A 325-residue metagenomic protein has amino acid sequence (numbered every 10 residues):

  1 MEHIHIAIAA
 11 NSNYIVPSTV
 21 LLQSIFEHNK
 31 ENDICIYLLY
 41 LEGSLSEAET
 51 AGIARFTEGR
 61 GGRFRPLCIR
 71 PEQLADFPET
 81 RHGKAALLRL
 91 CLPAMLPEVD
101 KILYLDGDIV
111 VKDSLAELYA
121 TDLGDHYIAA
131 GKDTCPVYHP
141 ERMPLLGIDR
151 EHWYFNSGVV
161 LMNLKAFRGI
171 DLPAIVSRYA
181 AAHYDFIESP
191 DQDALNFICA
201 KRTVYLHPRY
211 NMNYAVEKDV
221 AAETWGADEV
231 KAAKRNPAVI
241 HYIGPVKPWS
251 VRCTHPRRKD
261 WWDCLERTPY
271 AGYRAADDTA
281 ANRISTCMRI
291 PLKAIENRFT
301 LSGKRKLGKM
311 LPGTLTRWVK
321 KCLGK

Functional and structural regions predicted by a protein language model:
M1-E27: N-proximal low-complexity "stem/linker" segments adjacent to membrane-targeting elements
M1-I4, A10, G169-K325: A glycosyltransferase accessory/donor-loop signature
I4, N29-Y37, F64: Short loop->beta transition adjacent to catalytic acidic/histidine clusters or analogous donor-positioning motifs
I34-E42, A130-G131: Short internal beta-strands
E49-T50, R55-M95: Active-site-proximal specificity loops/subdomain of glycosyltransferases
P66, R70-P71, A85-Y138, N156-R168: GT-A fold catalytic core of metal-dependent nucleotide-sugar glycosyltransferases, centered on the diacidic
D76-A86, M143-G147, V220-W225: Short, surface-exposed amphipathic charged segments that create phosphate/polyanion-binding patches used for binding
I128-I148, T254-H255: A short, conserved beta-to-alpha structural element at the edge of catalytic cores that scaffolds binding
